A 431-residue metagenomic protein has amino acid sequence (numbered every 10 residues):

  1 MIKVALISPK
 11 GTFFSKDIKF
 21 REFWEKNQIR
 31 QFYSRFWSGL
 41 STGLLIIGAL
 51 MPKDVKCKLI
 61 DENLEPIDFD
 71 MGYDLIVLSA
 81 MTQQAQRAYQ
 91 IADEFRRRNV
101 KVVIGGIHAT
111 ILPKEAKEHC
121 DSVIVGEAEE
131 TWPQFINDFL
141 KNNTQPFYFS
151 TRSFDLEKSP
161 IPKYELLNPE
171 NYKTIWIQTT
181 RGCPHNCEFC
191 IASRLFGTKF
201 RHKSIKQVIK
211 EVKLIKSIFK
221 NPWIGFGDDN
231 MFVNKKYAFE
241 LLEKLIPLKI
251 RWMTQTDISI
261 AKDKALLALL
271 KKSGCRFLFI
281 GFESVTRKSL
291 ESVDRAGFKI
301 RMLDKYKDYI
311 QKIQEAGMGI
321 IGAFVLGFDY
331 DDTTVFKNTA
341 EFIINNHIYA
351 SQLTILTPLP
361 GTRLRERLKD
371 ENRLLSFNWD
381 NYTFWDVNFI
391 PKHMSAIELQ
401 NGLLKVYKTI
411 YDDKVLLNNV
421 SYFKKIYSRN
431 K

Functional and structural regions predicted by a protein language model:
I2-D17, F23-I29, G48, G319 (+2 more regions): C-terminal accessory regions of radical SAM enzymes
I2-K220: Acidic, low-complexity intrinsically disordered segments
L6, L78, V125, F226-D228 (+2 more regions): Conserved beta-strand positions
I47-K58, I218-F219, L248, Y309-I320 (+2 more regions): A structural motif corresponding to the C-terminal end of an alpha-helix and its immediate exit/capping segment
V103-I104, I124, Y148, M253-Q255 (+3 more regions): Structural detector of well-ordered beta-strand residues that form the stable sheet scaffold of enzyme domains
E115-Q134, L269-F279, N338-L353: Structural recognition of alpha->loop->beta junctions
P160-I321, T334, N338-E341: Radical SAM [4Fe-4S] cluster-binding motif and immediate context
D229-N234, D257-S259, L326-Y330, T354-R363: Short, solvent-exposed turn/loop segments enriched in Gly/Ser/Thr/Pro and often Arg
